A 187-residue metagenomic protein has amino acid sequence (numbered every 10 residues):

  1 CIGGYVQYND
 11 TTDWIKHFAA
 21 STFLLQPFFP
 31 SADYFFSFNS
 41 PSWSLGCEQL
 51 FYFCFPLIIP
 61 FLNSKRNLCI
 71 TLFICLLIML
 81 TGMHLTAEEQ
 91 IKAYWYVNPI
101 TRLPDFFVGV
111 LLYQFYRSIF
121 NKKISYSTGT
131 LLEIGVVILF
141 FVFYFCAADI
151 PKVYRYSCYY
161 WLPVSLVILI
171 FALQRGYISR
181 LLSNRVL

Functional and structural regions predicted by a protein language model:
C1, T71, I124, I178-L181: Short, hydrophobic secondary-structure boundary micro-motifs
C1-C47, I78-K92, V97-P99, P104 (+1 more regions): Membrane-interface helix-loop-helix regions
W14-L25, I58-K65, I178-L187: Hydrophobic alpha-helical segments of integral membrane proteins, encompassing both true transmembrane helices
A19-T22, C54, I58, F73-I78 (+2 more regions): Lipid-exposed faces of alpha-helical membrane segments in multi-pass integral membrane proteins
Q49-L77, Y113-L132: Solvent-exposed interhelical
L57, F61, T81, L111 (+2 more regions): Hydrophobic membrane-targeting alpha-helices
E89-Y96, I124-S127, P151, V186: Juxtamembrane loop-transmembrane helix junctions in multi-pass integral membrane proteins, especially the extracellular
F106, L111, T130-L187: Alpha-helical transmembrane segments of multi-pass integral membrane proteins
